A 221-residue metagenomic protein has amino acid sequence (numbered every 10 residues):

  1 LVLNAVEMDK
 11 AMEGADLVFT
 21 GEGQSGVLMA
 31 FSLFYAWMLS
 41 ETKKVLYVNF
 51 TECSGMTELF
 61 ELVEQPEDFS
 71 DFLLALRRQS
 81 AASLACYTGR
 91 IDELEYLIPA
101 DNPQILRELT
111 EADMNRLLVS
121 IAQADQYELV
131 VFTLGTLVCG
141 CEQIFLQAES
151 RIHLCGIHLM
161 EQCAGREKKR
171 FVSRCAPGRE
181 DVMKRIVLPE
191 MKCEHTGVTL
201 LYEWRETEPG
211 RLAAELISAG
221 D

Functional and structural regions predicted by a protein language model:
L1-N4: CheY-like receiver
A11-E52, M56-L59: Walker A/P-loop phosphate-binding motif and the immediately C-terminal alpha-helix
E22, F50-T51, P99-A100, L134-G135: Fold-independent oxyanion-binding glycine-rich loops and adjacent beta-strand/coil segments at enzyme active sites
Q24-V27, D101-T110, T136-G140, I157-Q162: Short acidic, S/G/P-rich loop/turn micro-motifs used as interaction or catalytic elements
T42-Y96: Phosphate-binding loop that captures ATP/GTP phosphates
S80-R90, I98-L134: Cytosolic-facing regulatory segments adjacent to core modules
R116-L129, L134-E206: Conserved catalytic-core segment of NTP-binding enzymes
T199-D221: NTP-binding/hydrolysis catalytic cores, primarily Walker-type P-loop NTPases
